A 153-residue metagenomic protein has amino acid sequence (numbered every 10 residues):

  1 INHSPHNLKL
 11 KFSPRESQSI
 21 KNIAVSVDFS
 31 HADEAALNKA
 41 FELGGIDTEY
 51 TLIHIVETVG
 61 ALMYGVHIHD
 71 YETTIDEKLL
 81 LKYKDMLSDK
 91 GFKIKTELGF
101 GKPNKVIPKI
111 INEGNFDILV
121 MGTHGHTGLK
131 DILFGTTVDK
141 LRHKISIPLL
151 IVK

Functional and structural regions predicted by a protein language model:
I1-F12, K109-K153: Gly/Ser-rich helix-loop-strand patches that form or flank binding pockets for ribonucleotide-derived cofactors
P5-L8, F12, S17-Q18, T58-L119: Charged, low-complexity cytosolic intrinsically disordered regulatory segments
S17-D70, S88: Small/aliphatic-rich secondary-structure junction motif
S26, E97, G122: Active-site-adjacent beta-strand anchor residues
E34, G101-N104, G135: Structural motif corresponding to alpha-helix initiation and N-cap regions
A35, V106, G128: Phosphate- and divalent-cation-binding pockets in alpha/beta enzyme and binding domains that engage nucleotide-derived
A36, D76-L79, T137: Hydrophobic alpha-helical membrane-association signature
T51, K95, L150: Conserved beta-strand positions in the Rossmann-like core of class I SAM-dependent methyltransferases
